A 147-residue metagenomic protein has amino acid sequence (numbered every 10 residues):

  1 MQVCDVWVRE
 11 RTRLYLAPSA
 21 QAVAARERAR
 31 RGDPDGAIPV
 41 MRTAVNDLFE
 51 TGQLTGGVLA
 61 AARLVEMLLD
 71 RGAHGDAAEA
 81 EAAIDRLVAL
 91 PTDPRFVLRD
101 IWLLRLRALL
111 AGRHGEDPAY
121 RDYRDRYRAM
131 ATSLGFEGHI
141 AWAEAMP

Functional and structural regions predicted by a protein language model:
M1-P147: Helix-coil-helix junctions within alpha-helical repeat/solenoid scaffolds
